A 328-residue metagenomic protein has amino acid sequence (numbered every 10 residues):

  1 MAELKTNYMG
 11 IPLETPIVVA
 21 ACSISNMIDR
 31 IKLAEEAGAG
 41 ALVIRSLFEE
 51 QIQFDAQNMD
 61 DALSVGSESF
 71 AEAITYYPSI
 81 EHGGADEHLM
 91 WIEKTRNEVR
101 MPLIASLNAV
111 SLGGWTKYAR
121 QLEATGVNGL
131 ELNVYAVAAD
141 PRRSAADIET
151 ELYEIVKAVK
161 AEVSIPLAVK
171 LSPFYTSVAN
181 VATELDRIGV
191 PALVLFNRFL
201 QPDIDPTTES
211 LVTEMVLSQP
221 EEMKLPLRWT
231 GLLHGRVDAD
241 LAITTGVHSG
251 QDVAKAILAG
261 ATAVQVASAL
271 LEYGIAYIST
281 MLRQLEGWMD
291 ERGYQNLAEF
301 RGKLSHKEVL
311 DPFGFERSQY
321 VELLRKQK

Functional and structural regions predicted by a protein language model:
M1-V18, H88-N97, K328: N-terminal amphipathic alpha-helix/helix-capping segment at the start of soluble metabolic enzymes
M9, A20-A21, T244-T245, R301: Short glycine-rich loop/turn motifs that provide flexible caps or phosphate-binding loops at active sites
M9-E14, P78-A85, E151, I155: An N-terminal domain-start capping segment
C22, I28-E68, A85-I104, N108-I243 (+2 more regions): Alpha/beta enzyme core
F70-S79: Short glycine/proline- and acidic residue-enriched helix-loop micro-motifs that form flexible lids or anion-recognition
S268-E272: Gly/Pro- and small hydrophobic-enriched strand-loop and loop-to-helix capping segments that sit at the rims
Y273-R292, A298-K328: C-terminal extensions of enzymes
